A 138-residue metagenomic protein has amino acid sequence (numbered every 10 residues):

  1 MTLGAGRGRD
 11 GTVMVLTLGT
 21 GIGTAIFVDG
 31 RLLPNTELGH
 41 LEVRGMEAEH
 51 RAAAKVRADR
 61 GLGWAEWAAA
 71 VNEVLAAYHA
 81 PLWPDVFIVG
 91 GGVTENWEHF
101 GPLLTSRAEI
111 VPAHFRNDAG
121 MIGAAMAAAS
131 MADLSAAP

Functional and structural regions predicted by a protein language model:
T2-T17, I26-P138: ATP-binding/phosphotransfer module of carbohydrate and carboxylate kinases, centering on a glycine-rich
